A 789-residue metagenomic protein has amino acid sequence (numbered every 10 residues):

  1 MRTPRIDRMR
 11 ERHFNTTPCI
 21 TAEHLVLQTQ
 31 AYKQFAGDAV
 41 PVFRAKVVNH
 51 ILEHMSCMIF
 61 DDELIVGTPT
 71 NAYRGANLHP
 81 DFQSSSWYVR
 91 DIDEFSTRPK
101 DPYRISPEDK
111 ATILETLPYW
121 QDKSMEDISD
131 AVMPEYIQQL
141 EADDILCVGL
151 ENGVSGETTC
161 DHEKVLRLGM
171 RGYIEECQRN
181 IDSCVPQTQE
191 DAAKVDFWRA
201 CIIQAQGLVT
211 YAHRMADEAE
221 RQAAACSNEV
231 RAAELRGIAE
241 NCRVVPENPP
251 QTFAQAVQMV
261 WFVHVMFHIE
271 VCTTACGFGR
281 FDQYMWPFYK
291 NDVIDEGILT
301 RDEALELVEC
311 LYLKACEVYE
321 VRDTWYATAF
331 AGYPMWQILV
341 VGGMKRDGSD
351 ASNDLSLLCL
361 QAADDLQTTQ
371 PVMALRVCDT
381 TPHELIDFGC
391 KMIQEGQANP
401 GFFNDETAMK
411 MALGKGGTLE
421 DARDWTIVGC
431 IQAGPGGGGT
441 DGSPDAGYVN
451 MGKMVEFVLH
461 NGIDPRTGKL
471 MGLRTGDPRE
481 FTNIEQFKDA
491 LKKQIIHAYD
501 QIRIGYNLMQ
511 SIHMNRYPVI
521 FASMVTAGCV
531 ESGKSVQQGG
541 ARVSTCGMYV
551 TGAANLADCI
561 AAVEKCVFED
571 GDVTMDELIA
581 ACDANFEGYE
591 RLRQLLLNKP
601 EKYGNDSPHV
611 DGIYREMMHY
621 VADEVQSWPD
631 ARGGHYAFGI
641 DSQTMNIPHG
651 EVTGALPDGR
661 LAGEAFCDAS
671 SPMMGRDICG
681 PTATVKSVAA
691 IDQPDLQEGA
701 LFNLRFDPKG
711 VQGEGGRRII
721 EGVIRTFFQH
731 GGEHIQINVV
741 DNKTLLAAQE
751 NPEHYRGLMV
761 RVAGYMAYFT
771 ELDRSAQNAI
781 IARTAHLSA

Functional and structural regions predicted by a protein language model:
M1-A200, V230-A789: Conserved catalytic cores of very large enzyme subunits
R199-Y211: Extended non-globular scaffold/tether segments
A223-R231: A conserved hydrophobic secondary-structure block that centers on an alpha-helix together with its immediately flanking
